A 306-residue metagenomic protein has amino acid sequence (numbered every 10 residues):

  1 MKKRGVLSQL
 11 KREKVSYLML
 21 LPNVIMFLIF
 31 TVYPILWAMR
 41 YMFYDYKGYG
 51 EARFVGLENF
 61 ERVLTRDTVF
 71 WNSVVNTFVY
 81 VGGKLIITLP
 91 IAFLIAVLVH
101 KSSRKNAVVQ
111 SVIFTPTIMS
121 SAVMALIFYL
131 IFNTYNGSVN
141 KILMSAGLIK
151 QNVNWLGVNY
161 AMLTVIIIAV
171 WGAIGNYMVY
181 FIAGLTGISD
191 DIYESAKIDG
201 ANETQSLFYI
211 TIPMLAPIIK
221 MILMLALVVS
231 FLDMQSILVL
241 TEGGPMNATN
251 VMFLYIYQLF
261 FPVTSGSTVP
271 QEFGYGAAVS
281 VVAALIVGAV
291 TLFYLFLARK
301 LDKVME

Functional and structural regions predicted by a protein language model:
M1-L10: Short, Lys/Arg-rich, polar N-terminal cytosolic tail immediately upstream of the first transmembrane signal-anchor
Q9-E306: A structural signal for multi-pass alpha-helical bundles of membrane permease subunits that mediate small-molecule
